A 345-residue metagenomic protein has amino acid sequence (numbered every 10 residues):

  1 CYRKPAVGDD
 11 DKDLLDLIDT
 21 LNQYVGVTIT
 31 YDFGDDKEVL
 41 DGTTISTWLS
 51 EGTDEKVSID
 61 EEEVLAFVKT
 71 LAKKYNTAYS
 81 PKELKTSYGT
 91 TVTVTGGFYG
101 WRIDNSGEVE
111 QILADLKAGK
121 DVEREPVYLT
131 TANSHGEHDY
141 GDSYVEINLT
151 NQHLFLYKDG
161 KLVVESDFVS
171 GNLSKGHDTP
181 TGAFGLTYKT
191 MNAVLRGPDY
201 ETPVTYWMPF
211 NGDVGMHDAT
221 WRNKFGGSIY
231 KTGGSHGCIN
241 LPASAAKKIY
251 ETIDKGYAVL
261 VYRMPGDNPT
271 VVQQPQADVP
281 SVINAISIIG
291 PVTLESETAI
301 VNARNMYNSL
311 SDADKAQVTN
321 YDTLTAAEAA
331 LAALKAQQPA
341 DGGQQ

Functional and structural regions predicted by a protein language model:
C1-E201, Y206, I253-K255, L260-G266 (+2 more regions): Surface-exposed, secretory/extracytoplasmic low-complexity segments enriched in Ser/Thr/Asn/Gly/Pro
V39-L40, E201-T202, G226-Y230, E295-I300: Short, polar loop/linker segments at the starts of domains and inter-domain junctions
T43-S50, D159, F225, Q274 (+2 more regions): Surface-exposed flexible segments
D54, F98, H236, N305 (+1 more regions): Short, flexible active-site loop motifs that bind/organize anionic cofactors or intermediates
D60-F67, E108, A245-I249, A299 (+2 more regions): Stable alpha-helical elements in mature extracytoplasmic
A66, D178-T181, A193-Q274: Exported/periplasmic cell-wall-interacting domains
L113, K117, Y200, P209 (+5 more regions): Alpha-helix boundary recognition
Q274-Q345: Beta-rich interaction/scaffold domains
